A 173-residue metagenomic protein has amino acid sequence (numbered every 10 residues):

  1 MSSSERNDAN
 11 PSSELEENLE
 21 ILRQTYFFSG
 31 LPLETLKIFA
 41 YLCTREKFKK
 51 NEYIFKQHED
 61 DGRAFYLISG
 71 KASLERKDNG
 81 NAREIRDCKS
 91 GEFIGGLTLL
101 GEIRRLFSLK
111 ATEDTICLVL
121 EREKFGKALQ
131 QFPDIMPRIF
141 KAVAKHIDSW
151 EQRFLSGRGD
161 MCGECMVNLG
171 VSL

Functional and structural regions predicted by a protein language model:
M1-L173: Cytosolic regulatory regions built on CNB/CRP/Popeye-like sensor folds
